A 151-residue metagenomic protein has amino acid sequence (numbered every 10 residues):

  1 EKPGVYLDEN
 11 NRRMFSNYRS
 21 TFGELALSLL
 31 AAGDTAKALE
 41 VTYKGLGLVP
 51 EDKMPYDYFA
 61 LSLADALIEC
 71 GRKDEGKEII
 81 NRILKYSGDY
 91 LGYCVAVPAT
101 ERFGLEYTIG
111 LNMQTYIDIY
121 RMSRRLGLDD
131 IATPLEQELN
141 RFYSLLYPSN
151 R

Functional and structural regions predicted by a protein language model:
E1-R151: C-terminal luminal/periplasmic domains and tails of membrane-associated envelope-modifying transferases
